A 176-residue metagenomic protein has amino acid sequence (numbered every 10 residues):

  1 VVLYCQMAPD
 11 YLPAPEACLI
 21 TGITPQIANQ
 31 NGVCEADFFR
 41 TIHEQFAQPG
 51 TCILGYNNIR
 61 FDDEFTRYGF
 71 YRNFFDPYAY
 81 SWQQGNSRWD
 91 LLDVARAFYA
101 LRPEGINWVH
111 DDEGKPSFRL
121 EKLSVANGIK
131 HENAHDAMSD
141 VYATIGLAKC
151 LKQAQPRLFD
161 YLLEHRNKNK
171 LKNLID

Functional and structural regions predicted by a protein language model:
V1-I23, E44-L158, L162-H165: Metal-dependent phosphoesterase core characteristic of DEDDh/y 3'-5' exonuclease domains
T21-F38, Q45: Metal-dependent phosphoesterase signature
E164-D176: Acidic catalytic cores of enzymes that act on phosphate-bearing nucleotides/polynucleotides
